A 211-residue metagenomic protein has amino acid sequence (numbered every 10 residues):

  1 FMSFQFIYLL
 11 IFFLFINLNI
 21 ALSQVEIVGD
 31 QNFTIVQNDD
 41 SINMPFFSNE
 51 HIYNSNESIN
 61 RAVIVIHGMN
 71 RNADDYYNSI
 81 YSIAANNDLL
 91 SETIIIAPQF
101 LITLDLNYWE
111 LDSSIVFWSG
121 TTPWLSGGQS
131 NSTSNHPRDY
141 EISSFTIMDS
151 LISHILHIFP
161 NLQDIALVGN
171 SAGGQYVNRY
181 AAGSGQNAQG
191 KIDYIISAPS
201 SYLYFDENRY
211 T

Functional and structural regions predicted by a protein language model:
F1-Y8: Bacterial N-terminal signal peptides that target proteins for export
Y8-N17: Bacterial N-terminal signal peptides
L22-A62, N70-I94, P123-Y140, T146 (+5 more regions): A domain-start/cap signature at the N-terminus of enzymes
M69, Q99-T103, S200: Short beta-to-alpha linker loops that shape the active-site pocket of alpha/beta-hydrolase fold enzymes
S91-D105: Conserved alpha/beta-hydrolase
I102-G120: Glycine-rich "HGGG/HGxG" loop immediately N-terminal to the catalytic nucleophile of the alpha/beta-hydrolase
T146-Q163: Conserved acidic catalytic loop of the alpha/beta-hydrolase fold
